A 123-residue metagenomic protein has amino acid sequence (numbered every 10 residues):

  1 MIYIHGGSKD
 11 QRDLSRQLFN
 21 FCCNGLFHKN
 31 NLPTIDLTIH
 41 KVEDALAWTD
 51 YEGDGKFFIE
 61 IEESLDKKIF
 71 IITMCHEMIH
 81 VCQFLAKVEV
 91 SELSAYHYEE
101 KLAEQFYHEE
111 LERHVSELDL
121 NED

Functional and structural regions predicted by a protein language model:
M1-K9, T34-D44: Hydrophobic or amphipathic, alpha-helical segments that drive membrane association/targeting
M1-Q17, E112-D123: N-terminal intrinsically disordered, low-complexity tails enriched in polar/charged
D10-P33: Zn2+-dependent metallopeptidase catalytic core
D36-F58: Catalytic zinc-binding patch centered on the HExxH motif and its immediate surroundings that defines zinc-dependent
F57-M74: Short pre-active-site segment immediately N-terminal to the catalytic Zn-binding motif
I72-L85: Active-site recognition of the HExxH zinc-binding catalytic motif
V88-D123: Post-HExxH zinc-binding segment in Zn-dependent metallohydrolases
